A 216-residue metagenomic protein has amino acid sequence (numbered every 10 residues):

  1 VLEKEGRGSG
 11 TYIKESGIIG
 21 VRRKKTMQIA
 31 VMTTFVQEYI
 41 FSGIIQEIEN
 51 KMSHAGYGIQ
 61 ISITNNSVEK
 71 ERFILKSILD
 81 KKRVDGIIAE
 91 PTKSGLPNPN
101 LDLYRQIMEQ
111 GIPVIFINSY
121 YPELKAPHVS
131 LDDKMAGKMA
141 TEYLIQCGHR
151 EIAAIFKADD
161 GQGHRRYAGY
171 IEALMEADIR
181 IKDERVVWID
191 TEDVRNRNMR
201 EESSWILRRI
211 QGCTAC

Functional and structural regions predicted by a protein language model:
V1-K25: N-terminal helix-turn-helix DNA-binding module of bacterial transcription factors
S9, V36, T64-N66, S94 (+2 more regions): Residue-level marker for beta-strand->alpha-helix junctions and adjacent short loops that shape enzyme
I18-G86, I171, M175: Amphipathic helical "hinge" segments at domain boundaries
I18-T26, E90-L103, I189-R195: Short, flexible, glycine-rich and Lys/Arg-enriched loop motifs at helix boundaries that contact anionic partners
T33-F35, E90-K93, K157-D159, D190: Structural motif
N50-G58, K76-R83, L101-C216: Bacterial carbohydrate/catabolite-sensing allosteric modules
I88-E90, A215: Structural motif
